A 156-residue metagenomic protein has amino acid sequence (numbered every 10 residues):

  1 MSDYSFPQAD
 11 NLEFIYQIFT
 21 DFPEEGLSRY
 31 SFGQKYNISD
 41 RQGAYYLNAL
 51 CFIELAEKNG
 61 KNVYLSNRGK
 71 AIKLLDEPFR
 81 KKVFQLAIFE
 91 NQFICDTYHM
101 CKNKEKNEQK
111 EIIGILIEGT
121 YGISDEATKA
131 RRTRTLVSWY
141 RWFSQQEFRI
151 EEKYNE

Functional and structural regions predicted by a protein language model:
M1-E156: Donor-sugar nucleotide-binding helix/loop cap in glycosyltransferases
